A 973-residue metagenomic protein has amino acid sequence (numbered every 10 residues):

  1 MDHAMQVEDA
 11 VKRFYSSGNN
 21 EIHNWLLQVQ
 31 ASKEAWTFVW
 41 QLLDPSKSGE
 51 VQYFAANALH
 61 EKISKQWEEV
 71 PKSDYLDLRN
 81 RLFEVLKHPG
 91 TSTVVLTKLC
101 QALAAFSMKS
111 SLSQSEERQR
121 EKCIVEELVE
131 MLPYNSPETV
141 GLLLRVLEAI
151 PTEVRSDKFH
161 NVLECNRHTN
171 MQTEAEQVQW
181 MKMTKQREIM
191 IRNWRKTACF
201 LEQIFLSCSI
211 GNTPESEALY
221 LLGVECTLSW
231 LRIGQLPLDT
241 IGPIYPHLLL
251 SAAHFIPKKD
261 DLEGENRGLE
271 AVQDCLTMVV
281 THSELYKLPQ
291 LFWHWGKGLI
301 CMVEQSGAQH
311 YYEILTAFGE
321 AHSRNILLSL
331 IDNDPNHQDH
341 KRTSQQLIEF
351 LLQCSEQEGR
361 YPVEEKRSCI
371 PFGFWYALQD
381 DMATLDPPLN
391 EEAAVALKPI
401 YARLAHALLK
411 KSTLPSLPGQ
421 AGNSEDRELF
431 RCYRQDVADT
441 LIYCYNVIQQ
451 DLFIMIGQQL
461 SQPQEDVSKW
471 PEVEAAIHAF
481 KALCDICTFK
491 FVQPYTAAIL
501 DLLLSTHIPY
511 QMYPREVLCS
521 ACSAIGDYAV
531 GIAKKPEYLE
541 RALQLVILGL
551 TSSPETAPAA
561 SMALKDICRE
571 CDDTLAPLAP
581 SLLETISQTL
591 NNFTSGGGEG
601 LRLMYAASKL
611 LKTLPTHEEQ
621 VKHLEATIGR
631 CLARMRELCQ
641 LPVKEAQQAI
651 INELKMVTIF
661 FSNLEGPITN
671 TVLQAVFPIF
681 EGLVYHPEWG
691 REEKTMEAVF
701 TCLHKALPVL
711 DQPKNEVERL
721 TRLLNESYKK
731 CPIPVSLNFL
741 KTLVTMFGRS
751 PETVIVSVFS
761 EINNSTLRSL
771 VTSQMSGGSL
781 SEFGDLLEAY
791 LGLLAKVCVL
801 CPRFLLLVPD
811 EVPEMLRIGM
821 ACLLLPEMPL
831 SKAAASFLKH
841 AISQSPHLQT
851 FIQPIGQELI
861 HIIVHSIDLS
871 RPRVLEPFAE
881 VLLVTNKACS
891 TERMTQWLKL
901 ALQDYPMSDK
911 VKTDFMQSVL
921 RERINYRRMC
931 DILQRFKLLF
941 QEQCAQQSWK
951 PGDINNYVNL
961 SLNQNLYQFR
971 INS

Functional and structural regions predicted by a protein language model:
M1-S973: Karyopherin-beta/Importin-beta family HEAT-repeat alpha-solenoid scaffold
